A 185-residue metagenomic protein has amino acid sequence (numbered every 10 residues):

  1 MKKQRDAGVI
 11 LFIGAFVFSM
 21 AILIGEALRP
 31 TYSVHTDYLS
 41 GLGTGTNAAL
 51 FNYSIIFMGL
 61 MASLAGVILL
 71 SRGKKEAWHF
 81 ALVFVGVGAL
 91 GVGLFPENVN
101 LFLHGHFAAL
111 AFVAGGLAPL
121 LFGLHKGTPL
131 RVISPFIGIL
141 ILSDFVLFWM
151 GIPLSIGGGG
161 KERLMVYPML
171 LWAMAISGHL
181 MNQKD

Functional and structural regions predicted by a protein language model:
K3-L28: N-terminal signal-anchor transmembrane alpha helix
A7-L11, K74-L82, P129-G138: Membrane-interfacial loop-to-transmembrane alpha-helix junctions, especially the N-terminal start
A21-L42: Hydrophobic transmembrane helix segments
L42-L60: Interfacial helix-start motif at the membrane-water boundary
S54-A65, V113-F122, V166-M181: Hydrophobic cores of alpha-helical transmembrane segments in multi-pass inner/ER membrane proteins, independent
A77-G93, I139-F145: Small-polar-interrupted transmembrane alpha-helices in polytopic inner-membrane proteins
V85-H125: Membrane-proximal helix-loop-helix units in multi-pass membrane proteins
P129-D185: Terminal transmembrane helical module of multi-pass membrane proteins
